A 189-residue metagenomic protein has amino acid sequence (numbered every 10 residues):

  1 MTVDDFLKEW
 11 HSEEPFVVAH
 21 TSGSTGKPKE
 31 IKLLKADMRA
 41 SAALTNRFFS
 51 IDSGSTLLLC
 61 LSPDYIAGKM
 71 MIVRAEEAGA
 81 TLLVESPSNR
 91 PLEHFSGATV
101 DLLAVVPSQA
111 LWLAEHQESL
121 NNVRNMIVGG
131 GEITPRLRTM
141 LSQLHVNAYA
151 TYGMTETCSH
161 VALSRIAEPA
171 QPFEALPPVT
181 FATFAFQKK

Functional and structural regions predicted by a protein language model:
M1-D5, S96-T99: Structural core segment of the AMP-binding/adenylate-forming
V3-H20, S53-G54: Conserved pre-ATP/AMP-binding loop-to-beta segment of ANL
F16-A43, S50: Conserved AMP-binding A3 loop
T21-S24, L57, I72, L103 (+3 more regions): Conserved S/T- and glycine-rich ATP-binding loop of Class I adenylate-forming
L34-A40, T56-W112: AMP-binding/adenylate-forming
R47-D52, Q117-S119: Glycine-rich helix-loop-beta junction characteristic of Rossmann-like nucleotide cofactor-binding loops
H116-P169: Gly/Ser/Thr-rich phosphate-binding loop
T180, A185-K189: AMP-binding/adenylate-forming core of the ANL superfamily
